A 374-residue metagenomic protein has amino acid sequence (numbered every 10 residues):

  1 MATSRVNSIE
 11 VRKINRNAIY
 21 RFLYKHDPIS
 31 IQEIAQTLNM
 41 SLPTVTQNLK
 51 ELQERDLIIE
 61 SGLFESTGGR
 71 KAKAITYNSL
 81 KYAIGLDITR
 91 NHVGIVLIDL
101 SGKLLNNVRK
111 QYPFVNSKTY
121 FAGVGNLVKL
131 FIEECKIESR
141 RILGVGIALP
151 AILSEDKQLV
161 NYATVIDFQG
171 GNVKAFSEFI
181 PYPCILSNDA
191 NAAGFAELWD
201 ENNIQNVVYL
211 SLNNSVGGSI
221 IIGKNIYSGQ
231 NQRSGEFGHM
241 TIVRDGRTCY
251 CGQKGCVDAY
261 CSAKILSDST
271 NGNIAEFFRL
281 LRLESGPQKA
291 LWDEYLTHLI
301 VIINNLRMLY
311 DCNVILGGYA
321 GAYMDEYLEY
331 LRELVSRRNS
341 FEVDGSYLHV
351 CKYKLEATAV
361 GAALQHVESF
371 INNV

Functional and structural regions predicted by a protein language model:
M1-L63, T67-R70, A74-R140, E201 (+1 more regions): ATP-binding/phosphotransfer module of carbohydrate and carboxylate kinases, centering on a glycine-rich
S66, A151-E155, A192-G194, G217-G218 (+3 more regions): Short, active-site-adjacent cap segments at secondary-structure transitions
A83-D87, I142-G146, V207-S211, G217-S219: Short glycine-aspartate micro-motif
D99, E155, I221: Short, acidic, Ser/Thr-enriched surface-loop or helix-capping motifs
S101-K103, E178, N225: Short, glycine-anchored, charge-dense loop/turn motifs used at functional sites
L104, L159-V160, I226-Y227: Hydrophobic "anchor" residues
N107-R109, P181-G286: Glycine/GP-enriched mid-protein hinge/lid loop-to-helix segment characteristic of carbohydrate kinases
V108-N206, E326-R338: Glycine-rich phosphate-binding loop and adjoining helix at the ATP-binding site of ATP-dependent phosphoryl-transfer
